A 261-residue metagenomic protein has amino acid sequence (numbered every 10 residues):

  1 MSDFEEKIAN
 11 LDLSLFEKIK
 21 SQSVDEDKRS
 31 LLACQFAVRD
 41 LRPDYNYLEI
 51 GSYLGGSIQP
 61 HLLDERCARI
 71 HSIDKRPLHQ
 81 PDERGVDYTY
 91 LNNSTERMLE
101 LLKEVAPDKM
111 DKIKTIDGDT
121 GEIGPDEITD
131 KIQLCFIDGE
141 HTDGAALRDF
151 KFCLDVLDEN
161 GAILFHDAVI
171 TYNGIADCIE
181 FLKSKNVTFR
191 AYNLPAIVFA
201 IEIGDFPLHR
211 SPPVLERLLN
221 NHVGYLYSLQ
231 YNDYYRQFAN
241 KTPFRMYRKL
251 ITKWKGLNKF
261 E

Functional and structural regions predicted by a protein language model:
F4-S21, Q35-E261: S-adenosylmethionine/decaboxylated-SAM
E26-F36: A short, well-structured juxtamembrane/interface segment
